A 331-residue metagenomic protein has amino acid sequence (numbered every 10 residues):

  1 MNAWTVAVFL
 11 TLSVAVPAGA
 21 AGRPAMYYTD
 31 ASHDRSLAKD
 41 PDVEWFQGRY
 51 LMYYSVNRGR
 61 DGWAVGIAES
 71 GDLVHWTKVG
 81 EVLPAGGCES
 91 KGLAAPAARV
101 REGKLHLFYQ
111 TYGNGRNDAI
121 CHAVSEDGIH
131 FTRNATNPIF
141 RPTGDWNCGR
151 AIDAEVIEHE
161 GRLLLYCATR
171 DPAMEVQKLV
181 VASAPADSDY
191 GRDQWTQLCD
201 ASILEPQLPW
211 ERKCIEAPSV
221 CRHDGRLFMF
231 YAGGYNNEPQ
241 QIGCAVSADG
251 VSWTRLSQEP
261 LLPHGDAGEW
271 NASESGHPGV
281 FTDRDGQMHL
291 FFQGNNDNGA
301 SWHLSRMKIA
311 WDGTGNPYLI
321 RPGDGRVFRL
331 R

Functional and structural regions predicted by a protein language model:
T5-A15: Bacterial N-terminal signal peptides
G19-L93, R99-I152, I157-K213, C221-N271 (+1 more regions): Beta-rich carbohydrate-recognition and catalytic domains
E274-V280: A short, acidic, amphipathic alpha-helical segment used as a generic capping/interface helix at domain edges
